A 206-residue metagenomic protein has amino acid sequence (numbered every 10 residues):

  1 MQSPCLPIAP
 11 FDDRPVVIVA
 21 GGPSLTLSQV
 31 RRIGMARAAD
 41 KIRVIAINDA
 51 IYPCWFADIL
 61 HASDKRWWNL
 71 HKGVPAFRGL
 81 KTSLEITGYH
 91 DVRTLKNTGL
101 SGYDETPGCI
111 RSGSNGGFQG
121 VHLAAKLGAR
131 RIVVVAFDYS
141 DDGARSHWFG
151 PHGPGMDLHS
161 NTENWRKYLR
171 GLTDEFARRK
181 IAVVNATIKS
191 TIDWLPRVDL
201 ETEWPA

Functional and structural regions predicted by a protein language model:
M1-A206: Metal-ion/cofactor- or nucleotide/acyl-coenzyme-handling active-site neighborhoods
